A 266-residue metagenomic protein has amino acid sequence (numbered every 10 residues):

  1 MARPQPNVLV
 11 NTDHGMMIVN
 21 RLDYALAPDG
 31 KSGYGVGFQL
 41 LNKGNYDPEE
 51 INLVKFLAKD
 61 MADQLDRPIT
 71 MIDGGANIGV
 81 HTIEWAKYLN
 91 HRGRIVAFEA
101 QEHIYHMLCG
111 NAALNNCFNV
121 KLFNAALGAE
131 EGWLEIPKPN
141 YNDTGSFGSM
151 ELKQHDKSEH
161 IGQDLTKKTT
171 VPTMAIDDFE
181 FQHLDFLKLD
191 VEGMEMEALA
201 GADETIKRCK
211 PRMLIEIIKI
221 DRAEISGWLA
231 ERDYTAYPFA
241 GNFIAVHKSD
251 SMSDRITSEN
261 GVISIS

Functional and structural regions predicted by a protein language model:
M1-N111, N115, I161-L165, F181 (+2 more regions): S-adenosyl-L-methionine
G35, Q39-T70, E135, E151-C209 (+1 more regions): Short internal loop-to-helix segment that lines adenine-nucleotide cofactor pockets
A76, L127-A129, I176, V191 (+1 more regions): Hydrophobic pocket-lining residues within nucleotide cofactor-binding pockets
G93, V120, L184: Short, conserved active-site loop motifs that form the nucleotide-linked donor/cofactor pocket
L108-M174: S-adenosyl-L-methionine
C117, G227-P238: A SAM-dependent methyltransferase catalytic signature shared across enzymes that methylate proteins
F123-A125, Y234-N242: Conserved S-adenosyl-L-methionine
